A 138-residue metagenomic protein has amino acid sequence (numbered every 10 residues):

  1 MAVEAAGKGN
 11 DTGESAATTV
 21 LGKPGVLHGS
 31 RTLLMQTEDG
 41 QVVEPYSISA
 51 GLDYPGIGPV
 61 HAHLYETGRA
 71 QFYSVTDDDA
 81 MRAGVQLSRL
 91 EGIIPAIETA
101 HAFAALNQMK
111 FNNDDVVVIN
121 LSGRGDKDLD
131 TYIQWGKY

Functional and structural regions predicted by a protein language model:
M1-V3, A100-M109: Thiamine diphosphate
A2, A96, V118: Generic enzyme active-site microenvironment
A2-I93, Q134-Y138: Active-site/ligand-binding loops adjacent to catalytic centers
G7, H101, D126: Short, glycine/acidic-enriched loop or turn micro-motifs at the edges of active sites
S15, A105-Y138: Catalytic phosphate/nucleotide-handling subdomain of diverse soluble enzymes
